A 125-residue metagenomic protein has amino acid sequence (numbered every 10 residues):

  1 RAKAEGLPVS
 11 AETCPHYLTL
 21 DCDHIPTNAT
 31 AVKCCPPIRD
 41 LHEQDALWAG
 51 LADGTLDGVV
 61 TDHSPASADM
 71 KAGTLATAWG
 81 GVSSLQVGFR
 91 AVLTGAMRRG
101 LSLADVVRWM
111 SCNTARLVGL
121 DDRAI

Functional and structural regions predicted by a protein language model:
R1-V59: Histidine/acidic residue-rich metal-binding segments in metalloenzymes
A31, G58, S64-I125: His/Asp/Glu-enriched, well-ordered alpha-helical/loop segment that forms or immediately abuts the divalent-metal
